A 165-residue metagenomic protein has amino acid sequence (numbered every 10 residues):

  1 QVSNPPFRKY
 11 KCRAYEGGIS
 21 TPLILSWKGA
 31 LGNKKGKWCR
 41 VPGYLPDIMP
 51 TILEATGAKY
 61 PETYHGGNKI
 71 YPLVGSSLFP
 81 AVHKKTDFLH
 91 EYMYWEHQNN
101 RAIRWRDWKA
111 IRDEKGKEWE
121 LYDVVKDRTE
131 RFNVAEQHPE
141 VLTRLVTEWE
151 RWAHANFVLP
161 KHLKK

Functional and structural regions predicted by a protein language model:
Q1-I19, A30-V41, L45-V124, A155-K161: C-terminal cap/loop subdomain of S1 sulfatases and analogous C-terminal strand-loop tails that border
L23-L25: Short glycine- and hydrophobic/aromatic-rich loop-to-beta-strand nucleating segment in the catalytic cores
D127: Intrinsically disordered, low-complexity polar regions and short flexible loop motifs
F132-E140: Active-site-proximal N-terminal segment of extracellular/periplasmic enzymes that hydrolyze or transfer
T143: Substrate-binding clefts and catalytic carboxylate motifs of secreted carbohydrate-active enzymes
T147: Basic, alpha-helical interaction scaffolds
R151-A153: Type III/flagellar export substrates
L163-K165: Extracellular/periplasmic ectodomains of large secreted or surface enzymes and adhesion receptors
